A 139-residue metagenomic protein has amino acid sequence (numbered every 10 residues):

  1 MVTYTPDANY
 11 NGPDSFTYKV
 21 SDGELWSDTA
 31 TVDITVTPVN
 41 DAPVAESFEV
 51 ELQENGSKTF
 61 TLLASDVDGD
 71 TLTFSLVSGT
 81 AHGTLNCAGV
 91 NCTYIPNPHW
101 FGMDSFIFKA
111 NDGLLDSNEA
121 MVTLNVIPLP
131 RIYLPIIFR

Functional and structural regions predicted by a protein language model:
V2-N11, C92-F101: Extracellular/luminal low-complexity segments enriched in Ser/Thr/Pro
D7, D41-G79: Extracellular ectodomain surface segments
N11-F16, N55-T61, F101-I107: Short, solvent-exposed loop/turn segments enriched in Ser/Thr/Gly
E24-V39, L114-I127: C-terminal edge beta-strand
V77-V90: Low-complexity "stalk/linker" and mucin-like segments enriched in Ser/Thr/Pro/Ala/Gly
P135: Conserved functional hotspot residues at active sites or interaction interfaces
